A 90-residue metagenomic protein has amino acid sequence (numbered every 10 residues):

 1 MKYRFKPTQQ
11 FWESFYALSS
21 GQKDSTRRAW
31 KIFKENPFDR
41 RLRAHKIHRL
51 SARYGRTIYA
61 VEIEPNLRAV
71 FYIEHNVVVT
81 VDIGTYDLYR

Functional and structural regions predicted by a protein language model:
K2-R4, Q10-S20, Y54-R56, A60-R90: Enriched for short, Lys/Arg-rich terminal
R4-F5, R40: Residues that recognize and position ribonucleotide moieties
F11-L42: N-terminal first-folded block
I32-V61: A short, surface-exposed loop/turn module that caps and links secondary-structure elements
